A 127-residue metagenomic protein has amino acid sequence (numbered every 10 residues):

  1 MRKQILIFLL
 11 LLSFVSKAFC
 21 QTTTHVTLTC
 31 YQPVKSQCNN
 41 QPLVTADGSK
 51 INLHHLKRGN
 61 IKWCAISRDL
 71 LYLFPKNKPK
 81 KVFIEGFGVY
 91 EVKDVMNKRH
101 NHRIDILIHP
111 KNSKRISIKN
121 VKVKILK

Functional and structural regions predicted by a protein language model:
Q4-F14: Sec-dependent N-terminal signal peptides
S16-A18: Membrane-interface motif at the C-terminal end of an N-terminal transmembrane signal
C20-K127: Solvent-exposed, well-ordered loop and adjacent helix/strand elements within mature globular domains that form
